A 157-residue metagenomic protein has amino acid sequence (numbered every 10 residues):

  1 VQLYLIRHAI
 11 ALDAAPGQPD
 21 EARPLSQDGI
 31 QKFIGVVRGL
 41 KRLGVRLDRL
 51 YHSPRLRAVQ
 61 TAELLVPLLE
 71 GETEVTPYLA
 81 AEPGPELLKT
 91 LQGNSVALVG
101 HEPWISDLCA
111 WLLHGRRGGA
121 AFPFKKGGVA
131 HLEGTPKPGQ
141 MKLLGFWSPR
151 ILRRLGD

Functional and structural regions predicted by a protein language model:
Q2-P85, T90, S106, R116 (+3 more regions): Active-site-proximal alpha-helix that buttresses catalytic centers in soluble enzyme cores
L3, G93-G100: Generic beta-sheet signal
R7, P77-L79, E133, W147-R150: Residues at the C-termini of beta-strands that transition into short coil/loop
V36, L144-R150, R154-D157: MPN/JAMM (Mov34/JAB) isopeptidase/deubiquitinase module and associated MPN-bearing subunits/adaptors in ubiquitin
L47, L108, L143-S148: Residue-level detection of beta-strand scaffold positions
V99, P103-D107: Short, hydrophobic/π-rich interface segment
R116-K142, P149-I151: Domain-level recognition of soluble alpha/beta enzyme cores, biased toward histidine phosphatases/phosphomutases
